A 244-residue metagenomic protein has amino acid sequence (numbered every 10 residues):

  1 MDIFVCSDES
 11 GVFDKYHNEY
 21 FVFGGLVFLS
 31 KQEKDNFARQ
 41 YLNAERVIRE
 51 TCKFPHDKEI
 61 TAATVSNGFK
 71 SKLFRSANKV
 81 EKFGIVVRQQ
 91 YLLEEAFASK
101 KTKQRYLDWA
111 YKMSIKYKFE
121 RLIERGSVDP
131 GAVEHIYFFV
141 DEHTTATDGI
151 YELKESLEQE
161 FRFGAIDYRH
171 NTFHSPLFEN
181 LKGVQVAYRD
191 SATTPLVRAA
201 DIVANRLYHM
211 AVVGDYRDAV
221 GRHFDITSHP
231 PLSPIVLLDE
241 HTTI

Functional and structural regions predicted by a protein language model:
M1-I244: Phosphate-ester processing/binding pockets and catalytic centers
